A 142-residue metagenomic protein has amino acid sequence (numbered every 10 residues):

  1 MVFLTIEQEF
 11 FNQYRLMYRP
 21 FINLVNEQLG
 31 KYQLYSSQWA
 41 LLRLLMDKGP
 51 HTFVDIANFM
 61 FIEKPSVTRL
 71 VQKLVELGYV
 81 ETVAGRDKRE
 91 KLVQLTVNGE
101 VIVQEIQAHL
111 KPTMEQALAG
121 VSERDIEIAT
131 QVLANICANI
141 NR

Functional and structural regions predicted by a protein language model:
M1-Y32, Y79: N-terminal leader segment of winged-helix/HTH proteins
R15, R43-D47, Q107: Short, locally clustered residues in the helix-turn-helix/winged-helix DNA-binding domain
I22, Q72-Q131: Charged, amphipathic alpha-helical coiled-coil/dimerization segments
G30, F61, Q72, E76: Residue-level detection of the helix-turn-helix DNA-binding "recognition helix"
S37-W39, P65: Key DNA-contact positions within bacterial/archaeal DNA-binding proteins
K48-T52: Short capping segments at the starts of secondary-structure elements
F53-V54, P65, Q72, K91: Residues within helix-turn-helix
A57: The alpha-helix within a helix-turn-helix
